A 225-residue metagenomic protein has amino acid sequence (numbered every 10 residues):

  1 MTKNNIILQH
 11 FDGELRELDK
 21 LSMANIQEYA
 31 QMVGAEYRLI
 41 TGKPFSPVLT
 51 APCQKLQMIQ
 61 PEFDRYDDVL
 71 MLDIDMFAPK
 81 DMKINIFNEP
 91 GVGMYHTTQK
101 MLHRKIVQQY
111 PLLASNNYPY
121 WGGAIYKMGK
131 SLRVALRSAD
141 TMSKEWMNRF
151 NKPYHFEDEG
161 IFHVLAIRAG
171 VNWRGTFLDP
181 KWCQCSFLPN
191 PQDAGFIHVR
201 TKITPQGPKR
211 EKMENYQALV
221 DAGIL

Functional and structural regions predicted by a protein language model:
M1-Q57, P61-Y66, I197-L225: N-terminal anchoring/stem segment of glycosyltransferases
K3, K55, L72, W121-G122 (+2 more regions): Residues that flank catalytic or metal-binding motifs in active/ligand-binding sites
Q9-H10, T41, L72-I74, K80 (+3 more regions): Short His-Asn-centered micro-motif
L15-S22, V48-P52, S115-W121, N151-D158: Aromatic-acidic/polar surface patches that form glycan- and anion
V48-T50, F87, G93-W121, P180-C183 (+1 more regions): ER/Golgi luminal nucleotide-sugar-dependent glycosyltransferases, focusing on the catalytic module
A51-K105: GT-A fold catalytic core of metal-dependent nucleotide-sugar glycosyltransferases, centered on the diacidic
D81-M82, R104-Q108, A135-T141: A short secondary-structure junction signal
G123-R210: Catalytic core and acceptor-binding pocket of nucleotide-sugar-dependent glycosyltransferases
